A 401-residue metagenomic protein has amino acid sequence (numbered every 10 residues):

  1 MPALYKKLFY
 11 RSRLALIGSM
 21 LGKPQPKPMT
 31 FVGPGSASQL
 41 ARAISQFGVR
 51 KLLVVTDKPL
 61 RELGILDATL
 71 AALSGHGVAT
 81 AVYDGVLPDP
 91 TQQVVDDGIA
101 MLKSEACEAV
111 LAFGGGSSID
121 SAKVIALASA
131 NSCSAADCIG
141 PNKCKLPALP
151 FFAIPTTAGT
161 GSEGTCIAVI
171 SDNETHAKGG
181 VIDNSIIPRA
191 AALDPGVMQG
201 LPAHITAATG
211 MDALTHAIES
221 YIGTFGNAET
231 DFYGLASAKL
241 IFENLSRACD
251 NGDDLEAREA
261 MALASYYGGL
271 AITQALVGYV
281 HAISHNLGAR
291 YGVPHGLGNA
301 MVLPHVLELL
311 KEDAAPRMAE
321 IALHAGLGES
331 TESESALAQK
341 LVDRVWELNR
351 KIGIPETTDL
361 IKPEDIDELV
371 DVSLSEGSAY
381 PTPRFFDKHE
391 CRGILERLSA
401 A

Functional and structural regions predicted by a protein language model:
M1-V82, A401: An N-terminal, well-structured beta->alpha segment
Y5, M318, A322-A401: C-terminal charged capping/lid subdomain of soluble metabolic enzymes
A37-L40, E62-I65, Q92-V94, S117-K123 (+3 more regions): Short glycine/serine/threonine-rich phosphate/pyrophosphate-binding segments that cradle anionic phosphate groups
V82-Q92: Short beta->alpha junction loops
Q93-G196: Glycine/threonine-rich beta-strand-loop-alpha-helix active-site module that forms ligand/phosphate-binding
I167-A275, H389: Carboxylate- and glycine-rich phosphate/diphosphate-binding segment that chelates Mg2+/Mn2+
A275-K340, W346: C-terminal catalytic subdomain
